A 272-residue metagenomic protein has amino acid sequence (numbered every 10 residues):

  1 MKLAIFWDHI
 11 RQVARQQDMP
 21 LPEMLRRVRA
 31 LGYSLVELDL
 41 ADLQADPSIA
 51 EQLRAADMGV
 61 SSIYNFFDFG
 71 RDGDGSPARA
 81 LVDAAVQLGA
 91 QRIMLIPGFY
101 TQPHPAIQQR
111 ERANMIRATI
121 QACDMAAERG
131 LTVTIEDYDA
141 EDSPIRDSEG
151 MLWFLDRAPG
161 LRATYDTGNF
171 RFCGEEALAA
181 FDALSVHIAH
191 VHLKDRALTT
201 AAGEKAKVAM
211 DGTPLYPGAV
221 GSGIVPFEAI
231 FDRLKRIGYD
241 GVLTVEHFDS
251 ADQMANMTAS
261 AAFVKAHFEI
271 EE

Functional and structural regions predicted by a protein language model:
M1-Q91, A127, R162, D232 (+1 more regions): N-terminal pre-domain/capping segments
Q12-Q16, L35-S48, F67-S76, T101-H104 (+5 more regions): Acidic-and-aromatic substrate-binding clefts and catalytic sites of carbohydrate-active enzymes
A14, D18, R71-D72, A106 (+3 more regions): Gly/Pro-rich active-site loop or hairpin
E37, S62, M94, T134 (+3 more regions): Conserved beta-strand positions in the central sheet of alpha/beta enzyme cores
R54-G59, I145-P159, H247-H267: Short, electropositive alpha-helical surface patch
G70-A163, F172, A183, E228: Active-site acidic/histidine proton-transfer and metal-coordination neighborhood in alpha/beta enzyme cores
D240-H247: Conserved active-site loop/cleft motifs that coordinate metal ions or position small ligands
